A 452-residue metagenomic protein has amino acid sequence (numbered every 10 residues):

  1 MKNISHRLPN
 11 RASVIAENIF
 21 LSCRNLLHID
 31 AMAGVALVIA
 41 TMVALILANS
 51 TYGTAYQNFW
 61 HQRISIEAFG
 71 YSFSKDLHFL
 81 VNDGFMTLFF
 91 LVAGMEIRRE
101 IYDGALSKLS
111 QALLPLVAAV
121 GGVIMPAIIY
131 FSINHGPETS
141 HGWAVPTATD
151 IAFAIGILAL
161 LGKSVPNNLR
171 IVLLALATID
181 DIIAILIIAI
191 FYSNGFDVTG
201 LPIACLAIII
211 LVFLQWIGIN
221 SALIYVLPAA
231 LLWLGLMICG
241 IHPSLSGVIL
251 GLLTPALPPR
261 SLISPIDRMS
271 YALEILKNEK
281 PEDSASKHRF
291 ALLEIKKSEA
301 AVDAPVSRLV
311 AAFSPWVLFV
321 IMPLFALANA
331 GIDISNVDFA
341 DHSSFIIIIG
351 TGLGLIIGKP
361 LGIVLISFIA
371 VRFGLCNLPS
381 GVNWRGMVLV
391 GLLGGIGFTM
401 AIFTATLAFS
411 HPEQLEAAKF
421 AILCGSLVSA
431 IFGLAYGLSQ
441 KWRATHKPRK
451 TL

Functional and structural regions predicted by a protein language model:
N3-I29, I46, Q62, S221-P228 (+2 more regions): Predominantly late transmembrane helices and immediately cytosolic-facing juxtamembrane segments
L21-R24, L91-S107, I155-P166, I209-N220 (+4 more regions): C-terminal ends of transmembrane helices
A36-N49, F89-M95, M125-A127, A207-F213 (+4 more regions): Hydrophobic core segments of alpha-helical transmembrane domains in multi-pass membrane transport and ion-translocation
L47-F59, S72-H78, V92-K108, I124-A144: Transmembrane alpha-helix boundary signature
G70, S74-D103, W316-V337, G352 (+3 more regions): Hydrophobic transmembrane alpha-helices of secondary-active transporters and Na+-translocating membrane complexes
H78-F90, E138-A152, A175, S193-L206 (+2 more regions): Structural signature of hydrophobic alpha-helical transmembrane segments
E100-A127, D197-L206, N336-G358, W384 (+2 more regions): Entry/N-cap segments of selected transmembrane alpha helices and their immediately preceding amphipathic helices
L158-Y271: Functional cores that coordinate and move charged inorganic groups
